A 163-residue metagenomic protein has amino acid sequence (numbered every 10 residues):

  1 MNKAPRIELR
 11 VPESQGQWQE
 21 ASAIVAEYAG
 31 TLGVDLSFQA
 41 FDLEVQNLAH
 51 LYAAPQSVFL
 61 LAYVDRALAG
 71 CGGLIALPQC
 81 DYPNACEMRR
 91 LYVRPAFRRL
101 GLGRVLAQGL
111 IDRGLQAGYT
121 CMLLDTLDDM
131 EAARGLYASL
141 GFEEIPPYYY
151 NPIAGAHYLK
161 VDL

Functional and structural regions predicted by a protein language model:
M1-A4: Short, flexible turn/loop "capping" segments at secondary-structure junctions
R6-E8, T120-L163: C-terminal "cap" of GNAT-fold acetyltransferases
I7, V11-P95, A107-G109, R113 (+2 more regions): Acetyl-CoA-dependent GNAT
D35, A117, D125: Residue-level signal for short amphipathic helical patches enriched in basic/charged and nearby hydrophobic residues
R94-L100, D128-D129: Active-site acidic-Proline motif in GNAT/NAT acetyltransferases
L100, Q116-T120: Short coil/turn segments at alpha/beta junctions that flank glycine-rich nucleotide-binding fingerprints
L100, R104, Q108: Residues forming the Rossmann-fold NAD(P)(H) cofactor-binding site
